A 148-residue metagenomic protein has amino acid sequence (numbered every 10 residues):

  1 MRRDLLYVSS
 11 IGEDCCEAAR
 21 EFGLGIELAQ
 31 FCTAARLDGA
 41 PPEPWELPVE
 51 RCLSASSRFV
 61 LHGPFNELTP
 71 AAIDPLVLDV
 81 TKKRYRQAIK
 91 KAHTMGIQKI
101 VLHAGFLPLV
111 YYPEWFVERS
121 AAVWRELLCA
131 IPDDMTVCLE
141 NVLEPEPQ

Functional and structural regions predicted by a protein language model:
M1-Q87: N-terminal pre-domain/capping segments
A71-Q148: Active-site acidic/histidine proton-transfer and metal-coordination neighborhood in alpha/beta enzyme cores
